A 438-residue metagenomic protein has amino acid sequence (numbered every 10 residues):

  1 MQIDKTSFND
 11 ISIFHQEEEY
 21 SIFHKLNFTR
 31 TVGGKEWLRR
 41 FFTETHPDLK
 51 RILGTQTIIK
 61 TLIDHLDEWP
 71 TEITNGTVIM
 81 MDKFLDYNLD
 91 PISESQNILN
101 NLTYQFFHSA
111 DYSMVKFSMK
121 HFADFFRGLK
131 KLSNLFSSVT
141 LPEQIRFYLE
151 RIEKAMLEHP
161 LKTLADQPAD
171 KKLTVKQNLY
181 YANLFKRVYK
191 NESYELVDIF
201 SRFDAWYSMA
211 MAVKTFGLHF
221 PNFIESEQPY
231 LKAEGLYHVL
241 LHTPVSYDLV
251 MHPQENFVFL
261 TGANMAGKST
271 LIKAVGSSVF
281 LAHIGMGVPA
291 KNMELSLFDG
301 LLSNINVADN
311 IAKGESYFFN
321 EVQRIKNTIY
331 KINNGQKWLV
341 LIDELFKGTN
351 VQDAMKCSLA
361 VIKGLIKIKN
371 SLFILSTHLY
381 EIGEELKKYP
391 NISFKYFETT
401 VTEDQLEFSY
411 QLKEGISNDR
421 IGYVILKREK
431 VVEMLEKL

Functional and structural regions predicted by a protein language model:
M1-A266, T270-G300, Q323-R324: Alpha-helical coupling/stalk and coiled-coil linker elements that connect catalytic or binding modules and transmit
F216-L438: ATPase nucleotide-binding head domains, primarily ABC-like/P-loop NTPase cores
